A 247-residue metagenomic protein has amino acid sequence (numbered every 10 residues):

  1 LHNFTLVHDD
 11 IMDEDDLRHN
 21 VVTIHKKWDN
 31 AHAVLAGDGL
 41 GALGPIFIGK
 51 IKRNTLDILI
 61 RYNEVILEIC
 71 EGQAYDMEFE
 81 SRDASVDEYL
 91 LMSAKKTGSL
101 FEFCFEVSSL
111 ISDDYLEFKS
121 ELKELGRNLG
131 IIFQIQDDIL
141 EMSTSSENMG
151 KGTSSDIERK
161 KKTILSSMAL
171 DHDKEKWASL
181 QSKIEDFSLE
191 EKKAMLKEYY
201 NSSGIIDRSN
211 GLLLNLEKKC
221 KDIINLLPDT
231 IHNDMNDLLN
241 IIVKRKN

Functional and structural regions predicted by a protein language model:
L1-A178, L214-N215, N240: Mg2+-dependent prenyl diphosphate-binding active-site environment of isoprenoid biosynthetic enzymes
L43, K219-L226, I241: Solvent-exposed, charged/polar functional surfaces in cytosolic regulatory/catalytic domains
G49, D171, E185, N225-P228 (+1 more regions): Alpha-solenoid HEAT/Armadillo repeat architecture
L59, K119-L122, K193, I206 (+2 more regions): Short, structured helix-loop boundary elements
V65-E68, N128, D186-E190, S202 (+2 more regions): A short structural micro-motif
W177-I224: Mobile late-domain/C-terminal helix-loop "cap" segments that border catalytic sites or the cytosolic face
D229-N247: Short, amphipathic C-terminal "tail helix"
